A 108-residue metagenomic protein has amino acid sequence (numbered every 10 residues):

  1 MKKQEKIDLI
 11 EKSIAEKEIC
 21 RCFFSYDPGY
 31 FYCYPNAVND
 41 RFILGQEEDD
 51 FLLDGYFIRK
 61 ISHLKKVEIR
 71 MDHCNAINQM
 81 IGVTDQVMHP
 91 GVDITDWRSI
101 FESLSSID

Functional and structural regions predicted by a protein language model:
M1-Y30, D49-D108: Short glycine-rich, low-complexity segments
G29-A37: Short beta-strand-centered aromatic/proline hotspots
N36-N39, S62-H63: A short, sequence-level motif marking secondary-structure junctions
F42-G45: Short aromatic-glycine-enriched beta-strand elements
